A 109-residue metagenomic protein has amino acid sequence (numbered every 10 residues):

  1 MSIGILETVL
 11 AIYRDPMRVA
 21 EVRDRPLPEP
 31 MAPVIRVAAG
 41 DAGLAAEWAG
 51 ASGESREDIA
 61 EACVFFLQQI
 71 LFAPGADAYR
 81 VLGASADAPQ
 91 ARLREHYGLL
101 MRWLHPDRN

Functional and structural regions predicted by a protein language model:
M1-R80, A86-R94: Short "pre-J" leader segments immediately N-terminal to J/J-like domains in DnaJ-family and J-like proteins
V81-A84, E95-N109: The canonical J-domain HPD catalytic loop and its flanking helix-turn segment that engages Hsp70 and stimulates ATP
